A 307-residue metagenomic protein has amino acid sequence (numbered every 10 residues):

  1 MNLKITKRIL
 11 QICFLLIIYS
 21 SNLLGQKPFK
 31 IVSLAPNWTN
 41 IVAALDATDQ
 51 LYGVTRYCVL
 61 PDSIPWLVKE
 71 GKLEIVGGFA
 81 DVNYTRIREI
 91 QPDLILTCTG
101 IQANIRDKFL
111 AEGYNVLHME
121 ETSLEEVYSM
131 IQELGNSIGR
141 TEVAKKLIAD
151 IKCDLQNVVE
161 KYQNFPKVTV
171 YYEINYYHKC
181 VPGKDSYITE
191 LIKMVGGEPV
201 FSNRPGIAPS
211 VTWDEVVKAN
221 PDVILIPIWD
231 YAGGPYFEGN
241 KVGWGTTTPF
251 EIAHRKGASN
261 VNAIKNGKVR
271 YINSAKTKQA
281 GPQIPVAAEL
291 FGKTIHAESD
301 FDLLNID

Functional and structural regions predicted by a protein language model:
M1-Q26: Bacterial Sec-dependent N-terminal signal peptides
Q26-K30, D93-L94, N104-C180, E198-S210 (+3 more regions): Extracytoplasmic substrate-binding proteins
F29-I90, L94-A103, V200, A232-F237: A short, structured surface patch at a secondary-structure boundary
A35, T99, I174, R204 (+3 more regions): Short secondary-structure boundary segments
A47, G71-K72, E112-G113, V195 (+1 more regions): Short, structured coil segments at secondary-structure junctions
T55, D185-A208: His/Asp/Glu-enriched short active-site or ligand-binding loop at hydrolase and phosphoryl-transfer sites
Y84-R88, R106, W213-V217: Short hydrophobic/charged patches on amphipathic alpha-helices used for structural packing and interfaces
G234-R255: Short, surface-exposed loop/helix-turn segments at secondary-structure junctions that function as lids/hinges flanking
